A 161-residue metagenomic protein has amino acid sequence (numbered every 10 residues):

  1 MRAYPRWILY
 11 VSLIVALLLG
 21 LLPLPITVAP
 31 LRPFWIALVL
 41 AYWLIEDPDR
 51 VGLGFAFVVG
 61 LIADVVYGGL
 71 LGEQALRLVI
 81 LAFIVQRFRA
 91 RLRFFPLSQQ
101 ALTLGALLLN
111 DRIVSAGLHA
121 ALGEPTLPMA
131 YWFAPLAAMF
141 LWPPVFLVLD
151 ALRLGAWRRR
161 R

Functional and structural regions predicted by a protein language model:
M1-R161: Terminal, non-globular segments
